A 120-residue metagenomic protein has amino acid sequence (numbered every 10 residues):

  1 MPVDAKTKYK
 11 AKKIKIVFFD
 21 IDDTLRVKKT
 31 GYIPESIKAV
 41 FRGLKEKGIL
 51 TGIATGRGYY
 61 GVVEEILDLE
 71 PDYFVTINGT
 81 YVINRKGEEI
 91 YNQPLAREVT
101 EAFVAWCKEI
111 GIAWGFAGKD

Functional and structural regions predicted by a protein language model:
M1-F19: Non-catalytic pre-domain segments flanking phosphatase-related domains
K15, K29-K45: Basic, amphipathic juxtamembrane/active-site segments that coordinate anionic phosphate or diphosphate groups
K38-D120: Active-site phosphate-binding/coordination module
